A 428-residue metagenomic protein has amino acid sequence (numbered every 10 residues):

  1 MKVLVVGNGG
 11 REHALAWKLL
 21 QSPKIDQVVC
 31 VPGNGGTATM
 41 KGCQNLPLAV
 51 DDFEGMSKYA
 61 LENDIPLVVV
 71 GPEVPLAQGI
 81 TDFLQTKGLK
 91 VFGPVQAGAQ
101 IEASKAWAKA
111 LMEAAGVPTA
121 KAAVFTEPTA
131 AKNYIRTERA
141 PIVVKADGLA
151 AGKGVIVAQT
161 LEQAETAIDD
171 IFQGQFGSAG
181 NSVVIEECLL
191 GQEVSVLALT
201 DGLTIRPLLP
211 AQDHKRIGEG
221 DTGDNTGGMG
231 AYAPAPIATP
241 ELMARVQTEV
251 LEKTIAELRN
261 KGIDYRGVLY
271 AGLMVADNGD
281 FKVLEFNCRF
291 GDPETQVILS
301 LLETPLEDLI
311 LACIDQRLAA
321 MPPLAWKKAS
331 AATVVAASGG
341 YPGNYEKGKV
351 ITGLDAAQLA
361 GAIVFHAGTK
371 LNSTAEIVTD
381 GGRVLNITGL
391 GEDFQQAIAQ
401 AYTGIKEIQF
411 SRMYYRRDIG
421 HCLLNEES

Functional and structural regions predicted by a protein language model:
M1-Q96: ATP-binding N-terminal substructure of ATP-dependent carboxylate-amine bond-forming enzymes
T39-K41, S57, Q100-A106, G218-E219 (+1 more regions): Short, charged, surface-exposed secondary-structure boundary motifs
N45-D51, A123-E127, A158: Short acidic-hydrophobic, aromatic-tinged amphipathic segments that line or gate anion-handling sites
F92-K153: A conserved helix-loop-beta module that forms one wall/lid of the active-site cleft in ATP-utilizing catalytic domains
G154, A158-T295: Internal nucleotide-binding/catalytic subdomain
Q247-L269, N287-L359, N372: Active-site "cap" helix and flanking loop/linker of ATP-utilizing ligase/carboxylase catalytic domains
T369-T374, V378-S428: Generic C-terminus detector
